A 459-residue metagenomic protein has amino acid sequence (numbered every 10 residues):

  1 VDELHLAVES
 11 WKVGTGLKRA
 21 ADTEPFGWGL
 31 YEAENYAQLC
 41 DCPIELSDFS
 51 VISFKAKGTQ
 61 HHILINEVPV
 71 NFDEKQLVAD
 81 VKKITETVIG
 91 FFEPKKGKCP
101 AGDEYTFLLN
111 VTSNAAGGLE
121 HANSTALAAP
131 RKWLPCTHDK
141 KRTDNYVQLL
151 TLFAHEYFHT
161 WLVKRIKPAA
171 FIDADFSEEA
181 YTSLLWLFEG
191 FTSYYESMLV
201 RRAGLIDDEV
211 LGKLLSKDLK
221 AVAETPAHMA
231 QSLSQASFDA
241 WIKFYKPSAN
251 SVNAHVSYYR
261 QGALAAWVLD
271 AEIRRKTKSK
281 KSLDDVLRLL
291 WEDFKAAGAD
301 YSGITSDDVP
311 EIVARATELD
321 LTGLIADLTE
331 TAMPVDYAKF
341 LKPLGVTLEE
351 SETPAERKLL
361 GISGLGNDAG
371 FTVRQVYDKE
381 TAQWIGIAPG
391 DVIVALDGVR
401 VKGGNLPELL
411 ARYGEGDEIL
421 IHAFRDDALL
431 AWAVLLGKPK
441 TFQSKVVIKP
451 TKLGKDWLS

Functional and structural regions predicted by a protein language model:
V1-I63, P69-N71, K75, A79-T87: Structured beta-strand-rich cores of soluble
L4-E9, E86-C99, R202, R275: Secondary-structure boundary elements
H5-S10, R19, P69, S113 (+4 more regions): Short loop/turn segments at secondary-structure transitions that flank enzyme active sites
S50-L185: Juxtacatalytic substrate-recognition/specificity segment
L119, N145-L150, A180-F188, N250-Q261 (+2 more regions): Secondary-structure capping and boundary motifs in well-ordered enzyme cores
T125-K132, R165-I166, S177-H228: Post-HExxH zinc-binding segment in Zn-dependent metallohydrolases
E196-S197, I206-S459: C-terminal recognition in membrane/secretory proteostasis and scaffolding
